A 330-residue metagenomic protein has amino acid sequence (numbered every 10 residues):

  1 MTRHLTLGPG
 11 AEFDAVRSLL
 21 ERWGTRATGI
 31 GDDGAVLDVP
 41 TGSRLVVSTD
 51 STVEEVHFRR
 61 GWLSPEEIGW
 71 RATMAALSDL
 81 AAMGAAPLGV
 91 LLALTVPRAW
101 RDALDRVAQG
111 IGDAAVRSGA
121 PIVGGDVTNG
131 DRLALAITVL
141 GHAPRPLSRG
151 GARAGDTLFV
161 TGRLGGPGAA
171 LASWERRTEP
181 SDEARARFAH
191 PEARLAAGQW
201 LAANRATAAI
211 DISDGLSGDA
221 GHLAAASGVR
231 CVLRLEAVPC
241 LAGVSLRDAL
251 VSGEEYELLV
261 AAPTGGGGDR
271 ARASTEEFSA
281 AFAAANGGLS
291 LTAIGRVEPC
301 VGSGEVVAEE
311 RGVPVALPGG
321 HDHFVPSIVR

Functional and structural regions predicted by a protein language model:
M1-S64, M83, L88, L92 (+2 more regions): Extreme N-terminal cap/leader segments of soluble proteins
R3, R44, P191-E192, S274-R330: Acidic, Ser/Thr/Pro-rich beta/coil linker or hinge segments at domain junctions
L45, T52, A86-S173, R296: Glycine-rich anion-binding loops of enzyme active sites
P65-G89, R106-R117, Q199, G218-L223: Small-aliphatic-rich amphipathic alpha-helix that forms the alpha element of a beta-alpha
R98-A99, A186-E255: Active-site-proximal betaalpha loop/short-helix elements that scaffold phosphoryl/nucleotidyl transfer chemistry
R101-A103, P146-L147, G265-A281: Short, conserved charged micro-motifs
L140, L259-P263: Short hydrophobic/aromatic beta-strand micro-patches that form the beta-sheet surface supporting nucleotide- or nucleic
G168-R185: Short, compositionally biased
